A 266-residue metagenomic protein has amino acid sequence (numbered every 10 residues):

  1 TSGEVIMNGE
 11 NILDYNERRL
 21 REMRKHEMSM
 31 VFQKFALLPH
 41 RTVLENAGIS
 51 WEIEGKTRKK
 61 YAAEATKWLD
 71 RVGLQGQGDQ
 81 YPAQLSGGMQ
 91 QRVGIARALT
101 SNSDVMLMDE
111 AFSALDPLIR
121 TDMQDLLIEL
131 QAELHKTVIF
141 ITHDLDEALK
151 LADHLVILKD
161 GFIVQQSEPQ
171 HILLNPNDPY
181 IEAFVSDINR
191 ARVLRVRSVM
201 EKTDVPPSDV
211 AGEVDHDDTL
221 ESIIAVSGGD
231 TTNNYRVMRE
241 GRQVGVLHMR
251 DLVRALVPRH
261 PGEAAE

Functional and structural regions predicted by a protein language model:
N8-N11, G48, E52, K59-Q77 (+1 more regions): Conserved ABC ATPase "signature" region
R19, Y81-L85, M89: Conserved ABC ATPase signature
K25, Q80-A83, S101: Conserved signature/switch motifs of ABC ATPase nucleotide-binding domains
R41-G48: Short coil-to-helix segment of the ABC ATPase nucleotide-binding domain corresponding to the Q-loop/switch region
D160-F162: Conserved ABC ATPase "signature" C-loop
Q166-S167, N175, V246: ABC ATPase "signature
P207-R242, L247-E266: The conserved cystathionine-beta-synthase
